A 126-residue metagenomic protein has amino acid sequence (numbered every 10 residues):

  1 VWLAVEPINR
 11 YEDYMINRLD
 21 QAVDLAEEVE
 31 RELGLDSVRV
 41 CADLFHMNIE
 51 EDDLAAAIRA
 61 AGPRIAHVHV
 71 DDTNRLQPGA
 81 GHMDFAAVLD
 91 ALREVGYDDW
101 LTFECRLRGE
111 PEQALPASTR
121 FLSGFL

Functional and structural regions predicted by a protein language model:
E6-I8, F45: Short loop/turn motifs enriched for small/polar and acidic residues
I8-Y14: Surface-exposed cleft-lining segments at the edges of enzyme active sites
I16-A42, H46-L126: Histidine-acidic metal/acid-base catalytic patches
